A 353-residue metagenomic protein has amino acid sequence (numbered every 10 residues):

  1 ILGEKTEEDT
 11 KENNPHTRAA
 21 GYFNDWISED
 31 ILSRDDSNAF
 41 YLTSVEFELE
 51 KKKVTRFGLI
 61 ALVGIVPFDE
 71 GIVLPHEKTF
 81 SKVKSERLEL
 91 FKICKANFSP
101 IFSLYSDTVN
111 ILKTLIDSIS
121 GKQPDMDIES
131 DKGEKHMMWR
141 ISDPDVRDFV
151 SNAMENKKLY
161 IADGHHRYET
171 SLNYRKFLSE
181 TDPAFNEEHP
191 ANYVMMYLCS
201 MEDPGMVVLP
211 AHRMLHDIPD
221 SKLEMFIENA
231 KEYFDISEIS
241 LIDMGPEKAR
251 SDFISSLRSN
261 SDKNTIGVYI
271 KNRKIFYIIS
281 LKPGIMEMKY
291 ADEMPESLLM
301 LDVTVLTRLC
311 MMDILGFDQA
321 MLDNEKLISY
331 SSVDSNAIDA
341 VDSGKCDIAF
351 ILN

Functional and structural regions predicted by a protein language model:
I1-N353: Surface-exposed, charge/polar-rich loops and edge strands
